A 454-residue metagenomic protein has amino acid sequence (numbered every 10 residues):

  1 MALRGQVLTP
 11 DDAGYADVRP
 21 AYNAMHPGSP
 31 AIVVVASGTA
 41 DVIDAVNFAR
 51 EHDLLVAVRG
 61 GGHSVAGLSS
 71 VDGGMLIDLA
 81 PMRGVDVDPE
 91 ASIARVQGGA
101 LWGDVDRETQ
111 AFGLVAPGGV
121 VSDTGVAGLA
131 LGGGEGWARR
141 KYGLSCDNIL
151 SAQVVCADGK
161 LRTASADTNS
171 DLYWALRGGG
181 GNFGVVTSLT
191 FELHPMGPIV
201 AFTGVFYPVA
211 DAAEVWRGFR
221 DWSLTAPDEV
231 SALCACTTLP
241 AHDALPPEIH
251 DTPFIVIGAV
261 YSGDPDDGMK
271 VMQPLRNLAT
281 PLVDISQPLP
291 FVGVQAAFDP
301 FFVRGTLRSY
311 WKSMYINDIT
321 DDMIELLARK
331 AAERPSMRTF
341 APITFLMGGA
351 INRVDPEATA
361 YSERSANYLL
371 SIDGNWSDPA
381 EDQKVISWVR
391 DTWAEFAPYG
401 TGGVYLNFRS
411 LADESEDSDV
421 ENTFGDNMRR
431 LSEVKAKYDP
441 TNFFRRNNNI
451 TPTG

Functional and structural regions predicted by a protein language model:
M1-G454: Soluble FAD-dependent oxygen oxidases
